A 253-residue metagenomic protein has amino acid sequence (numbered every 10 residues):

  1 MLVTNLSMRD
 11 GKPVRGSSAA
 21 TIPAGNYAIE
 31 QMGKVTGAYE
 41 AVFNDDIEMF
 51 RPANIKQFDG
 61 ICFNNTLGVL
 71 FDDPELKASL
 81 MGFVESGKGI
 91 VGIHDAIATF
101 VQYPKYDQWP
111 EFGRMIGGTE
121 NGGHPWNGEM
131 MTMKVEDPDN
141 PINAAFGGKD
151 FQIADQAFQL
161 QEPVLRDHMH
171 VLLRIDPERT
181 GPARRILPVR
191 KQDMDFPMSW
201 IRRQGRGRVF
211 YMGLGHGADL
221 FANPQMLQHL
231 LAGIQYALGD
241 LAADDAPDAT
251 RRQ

Functional and structural regions predicted by a protein language model:
M1, V42, V91, H170-L172 (+1 more regions): Hydrophobic/aromatic beta-strand patches that form the interior of the parallel beta-sheet core in alpha/beta enzyme
L2-V3, P13-F100: Helical hinge/lid and interdomain linker segments adjacent to catalytic or ligand-binding clefts that mediate domain
S7-M8, M49, G68, I97-T99 (+3 more regions): Short, solvent-exposed loop/turn segments at secondary-structure junctions
P13-G16, Q102-Y106, R184-R185: Short aromatic-enriched loop/helix-cap "lid" or pocket-rim segments at secondary-structure transitions that line
K34, G118, H124-G205: Catalytic beta-strand/loop cores that center a nucleophilic Ser/Cys/Thr and support acyl-enzyme chemistry
V35, D45, E178-Q253: Extracellular ligand-binding/catalytic regions of CAZymes and related secreted enzymes and adhesion modules
L70-A145: A glycine-rich, often tryptophan-bearing local segment used as a flexible ligand/cofactor-contacting loop or short
Q108-I116, L160-M169, L227, L231-A242: Oxidoreductase and adenylate-handling cofactor-binding alpha/beta cores
